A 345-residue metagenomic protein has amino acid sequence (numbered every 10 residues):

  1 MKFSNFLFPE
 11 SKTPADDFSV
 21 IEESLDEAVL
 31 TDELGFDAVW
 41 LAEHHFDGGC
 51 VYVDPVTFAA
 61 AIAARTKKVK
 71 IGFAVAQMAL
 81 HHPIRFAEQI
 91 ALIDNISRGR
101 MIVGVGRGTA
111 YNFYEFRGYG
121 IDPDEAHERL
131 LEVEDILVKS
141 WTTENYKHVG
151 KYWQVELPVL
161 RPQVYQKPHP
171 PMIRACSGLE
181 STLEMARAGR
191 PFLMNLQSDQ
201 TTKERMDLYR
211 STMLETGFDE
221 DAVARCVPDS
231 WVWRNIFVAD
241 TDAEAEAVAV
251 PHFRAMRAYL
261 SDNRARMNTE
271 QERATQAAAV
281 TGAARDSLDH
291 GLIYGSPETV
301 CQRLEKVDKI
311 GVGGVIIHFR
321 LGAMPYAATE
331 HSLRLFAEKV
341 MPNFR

Functional and structural regions predicted by a protein language model:
M1-D16, T109-E115, Q154-P168, N268-H290: N-terminal small/glycine-rich loop or linker at the start of catalytic domains across soluble metabolic enzymes
M1-F73, P168-P170: N-terminal beta1-alpha1-beta2 module of alpha/beta enzyme domains
K2-S19, A79-H148, P191-M194, S198-T201: Flexible, glycine-rich active-site loops centered on histidine and acidic residues that chelate a metal or position
F3-N5, V39-L41, I71-F73, M101-V105 (+4 more regions): Hydrophobic faces of well-ordered beta-strands that scaffold small-molecule active sites in alpha/beta enzyme cores
L7-E22, A74-I84, Q166-S177, I236-A239 (+1 more regions): Active-site mouth loops of central-metabolism enzymes
T31, G35, E43, I62 (+9 more regions): Conserved, mostly hydrophobic/aromatic
D32-E33, A59-K68, I90, D94-M101 (+3 more regions): Acidic (Asp/Glu)-rich catalytic clusters
D124-L160, Q200-V312: An alpha-helical appendage that flanks or caps ligand/catalytic pockets
